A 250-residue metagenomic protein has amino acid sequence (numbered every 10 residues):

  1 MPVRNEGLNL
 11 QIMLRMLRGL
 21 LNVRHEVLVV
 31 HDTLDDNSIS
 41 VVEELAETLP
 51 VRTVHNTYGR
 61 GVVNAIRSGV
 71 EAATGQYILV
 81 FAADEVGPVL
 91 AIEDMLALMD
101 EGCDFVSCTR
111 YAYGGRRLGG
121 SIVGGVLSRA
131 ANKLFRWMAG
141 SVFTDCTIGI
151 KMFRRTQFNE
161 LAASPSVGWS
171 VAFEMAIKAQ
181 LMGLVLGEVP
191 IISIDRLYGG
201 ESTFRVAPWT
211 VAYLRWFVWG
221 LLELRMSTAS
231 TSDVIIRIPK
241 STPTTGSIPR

Functional and structural regions predicted by a protein language model:
M1-E6, M13, L20: A conserved hydrophobic helix/loop-capping motif in glycosyltransferases and polysaccharide synthases
V3, V30-D32, N56: Conserved sequence signature across two-component system core domains
L8-I12, D36-E44: Acidic helix N-cap motif at the loop->helix transition within catalytic regions of sugar-transfer enzymes
R15, G19, D94, G140 (+1 more regions): Hydrophobic helical membrane-anchoring modules
H25-L28, I39-A72: Conserved donor nucleotide-binding strand/loop of the catalytic core
H31-S40, E85: A conserved acidic beta->alpha catalytic loop
N56-A72, Y77, V89-W169, R196-L214: Acceptor/aglycone-binding surface of glycosyltransferases and processive sugar-polymer synthases
